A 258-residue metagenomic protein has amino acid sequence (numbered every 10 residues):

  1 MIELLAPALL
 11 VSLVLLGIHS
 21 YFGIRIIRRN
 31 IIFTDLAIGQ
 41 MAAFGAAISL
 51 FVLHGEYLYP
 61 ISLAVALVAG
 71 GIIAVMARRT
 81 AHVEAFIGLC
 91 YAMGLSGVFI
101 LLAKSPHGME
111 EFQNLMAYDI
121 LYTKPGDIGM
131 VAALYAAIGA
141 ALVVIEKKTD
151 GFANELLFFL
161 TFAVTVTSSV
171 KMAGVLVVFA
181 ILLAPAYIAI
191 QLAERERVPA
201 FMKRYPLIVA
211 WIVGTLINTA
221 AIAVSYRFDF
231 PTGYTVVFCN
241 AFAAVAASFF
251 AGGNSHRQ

Functional and structural regions predicted by a protein language model:
M1-L16, E84, G129, N154-L157: Membrane-interfacial amphipathic/re-entrant helices at transmembrane-helix boundaries
V11, L15-H19, M41, G45-A46 (+15 more regions): Alpha-helical transmembrane segments in multi-pass membrane proteins
G23-I24, R29, E56, I138 (+4 more regions): Hydrophobic alpha-helical segments, chiefly the membrane-spanning helices and signal/signal-anchor peptides
I24-I38, A43-S105, I190-V209, A223-D229: Short loop segments and helix-boundary regions at transmembrane helix junctions of multi-pass inner-membrane proteins
G55-E56, R78-A81, K147-F152, T167-L176 (+1 more regions): Membrane-interface helix caps and helix-loop-helix hairpins in membrane proteins
L58-L63, E84, G88, D127-A133 (+2 more regions): Loop-to-transmembrane alpha-helix initiation sites
V83, I87-E146, F162-V166: Transmembrane helix-bundle core of multi-pass membrane transporters and related energy-transducing complexes
E146-D150, F249-Q258: Membrane-interface capping segments at transmembrane-helix boundaries
